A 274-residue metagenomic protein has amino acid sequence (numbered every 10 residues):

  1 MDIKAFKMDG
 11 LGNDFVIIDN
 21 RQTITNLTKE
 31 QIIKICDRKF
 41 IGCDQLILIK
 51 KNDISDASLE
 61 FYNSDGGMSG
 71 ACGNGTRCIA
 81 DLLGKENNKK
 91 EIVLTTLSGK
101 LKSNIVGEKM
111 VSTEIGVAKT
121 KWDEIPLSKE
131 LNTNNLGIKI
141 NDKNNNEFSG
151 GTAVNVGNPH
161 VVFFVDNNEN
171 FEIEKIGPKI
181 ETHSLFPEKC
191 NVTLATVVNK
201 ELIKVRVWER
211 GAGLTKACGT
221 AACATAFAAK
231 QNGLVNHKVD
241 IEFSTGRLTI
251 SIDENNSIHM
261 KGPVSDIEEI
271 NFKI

Functional and structural regions predicted by a protein language model:
M1-G107, V161-I274: A glycine-rich beta-to-alpha transition motif near the start of alpha/beta enzyme domains, typified by
M1-V16, N20-I24, T113, L131-V154: N-terminal, positively charged, Ser/Thr/Ala/Gly-biased leader segments that form transit/presequence-like amphipathic
S98-L101, E108-M110, G116-T120, N132 (+3 more regions): Short acidic/polar capping segments at secondary-structure boundaries
K121, K129-N144, I258-I274: C-terminal domain-closing interface element
G151, P159-V162: Selected transmembrane alpha-helices and immediately adjacent juxtamembrane segments of polytopic inner-membrane
V154-V156, P178: Membrane-interfacial helix-loop segments of redox and metal-homeostasis proteins, especially TM-loop-TM junctions
